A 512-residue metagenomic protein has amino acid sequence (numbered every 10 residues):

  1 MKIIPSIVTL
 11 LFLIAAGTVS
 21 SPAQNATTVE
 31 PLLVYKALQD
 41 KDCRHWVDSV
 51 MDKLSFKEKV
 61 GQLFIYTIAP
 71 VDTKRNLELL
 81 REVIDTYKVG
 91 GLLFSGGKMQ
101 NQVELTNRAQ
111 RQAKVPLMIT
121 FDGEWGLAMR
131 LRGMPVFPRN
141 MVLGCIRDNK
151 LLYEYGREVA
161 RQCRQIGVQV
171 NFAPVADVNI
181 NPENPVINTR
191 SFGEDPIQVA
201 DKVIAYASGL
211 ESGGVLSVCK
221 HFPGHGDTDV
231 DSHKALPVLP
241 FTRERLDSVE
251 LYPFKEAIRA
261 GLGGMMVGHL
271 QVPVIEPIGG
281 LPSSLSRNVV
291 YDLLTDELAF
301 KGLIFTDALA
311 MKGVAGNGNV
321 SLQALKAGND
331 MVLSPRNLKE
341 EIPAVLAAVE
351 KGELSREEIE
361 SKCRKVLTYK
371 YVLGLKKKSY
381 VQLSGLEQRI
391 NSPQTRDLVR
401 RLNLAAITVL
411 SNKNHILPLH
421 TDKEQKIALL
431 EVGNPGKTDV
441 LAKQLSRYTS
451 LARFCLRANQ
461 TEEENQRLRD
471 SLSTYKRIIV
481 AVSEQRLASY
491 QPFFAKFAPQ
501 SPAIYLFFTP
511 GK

Functional and structural regions predicted by a protein language model:
M1-V29: Bacterial Sec-dependent N-terminal signal peptides
A23-Y66, P70, K74-L80, N317-K512: Preference for extracellular/luminal or secreted protein segments
S55, L92, Q102-L117, L127-M129 (+2 more regions): Second-shell residues forming the walls of enzyme active-site clefts
K59-Q62, Y87-G91, A113-M118, R164-V170 (+8 more regions): Loop/turn elements at helix/coil->beta-strand transitions in domains of secreted/extracellular proteins
I68-D72, F121-M129, Q169-N179, C219-H225 (+3 more regions): Short glycine-enriched loops at secondary-structure junctions
D72-D85, L152-V159, D247-F254, G316-S321 (+1 more regions): Short, acidic/polar
R81-M99, P182-E183, I258-L281, S473-Q485: Short acidic, glycine-rich surface-loop motifs adjacent to enzyme active sites
M99-P116, N149-Q165, I359, R364 (+1 more regions): Active-site-adjacent structural elements in enzyme catalytic domains
